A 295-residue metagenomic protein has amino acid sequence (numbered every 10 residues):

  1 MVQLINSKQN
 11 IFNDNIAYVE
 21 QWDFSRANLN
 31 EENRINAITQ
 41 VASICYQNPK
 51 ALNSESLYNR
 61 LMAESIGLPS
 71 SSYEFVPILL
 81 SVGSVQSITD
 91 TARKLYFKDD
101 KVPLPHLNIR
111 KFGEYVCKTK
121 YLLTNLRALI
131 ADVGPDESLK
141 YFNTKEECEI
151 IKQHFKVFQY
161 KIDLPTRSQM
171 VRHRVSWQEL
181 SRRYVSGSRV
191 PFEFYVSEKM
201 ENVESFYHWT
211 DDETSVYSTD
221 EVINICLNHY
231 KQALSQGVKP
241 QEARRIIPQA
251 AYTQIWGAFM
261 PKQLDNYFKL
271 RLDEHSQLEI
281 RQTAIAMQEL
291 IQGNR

Functional and structural regions predicted by a protein language model:
M1-R295: Family-specific signature for flavin-dependent thymidylate synthase
